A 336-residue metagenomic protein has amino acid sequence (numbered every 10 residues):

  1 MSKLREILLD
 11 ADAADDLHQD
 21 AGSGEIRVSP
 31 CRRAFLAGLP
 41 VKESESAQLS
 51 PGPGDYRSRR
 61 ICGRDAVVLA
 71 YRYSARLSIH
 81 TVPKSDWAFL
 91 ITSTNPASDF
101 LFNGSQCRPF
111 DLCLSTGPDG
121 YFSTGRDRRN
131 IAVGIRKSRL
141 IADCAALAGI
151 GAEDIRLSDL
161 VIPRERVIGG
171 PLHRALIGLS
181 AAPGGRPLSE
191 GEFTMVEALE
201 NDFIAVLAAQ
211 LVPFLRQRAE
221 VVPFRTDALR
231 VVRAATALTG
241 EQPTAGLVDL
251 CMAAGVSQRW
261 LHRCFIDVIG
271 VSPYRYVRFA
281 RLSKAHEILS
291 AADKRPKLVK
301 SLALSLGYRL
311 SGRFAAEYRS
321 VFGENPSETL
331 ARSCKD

Functional and structural regions predicted by a protein language model:
S2-Q48, A97-V248, M252-Q258, V271-S272 (+2 more regions): Alpha-helical bundle regulatory/interaction domains
P51-C62, A66-P83: Conserved short histidine dyad/triad with adjacent acidic residue
Y73-L101: Glycine- and acidic-residue-biased ligand/ion/polar-headgroup-sensing regions
A228-V232, V277-L282: Generic hydrophobic, amphipathic alpha-helix propensity
V256, H262, I266, R275-R278: C-terminal structural cap/anchor segments
L261, F265, R313-F314, Y318: Short hydrophobic/aromatic patch on the recognition helix
D267-V268, S320-V321, R332: Alpha-helical DNA-recognition elements
H286: C-terminal catalytic core of tyrosine-transesterase DNA break-rejoin enzymes
